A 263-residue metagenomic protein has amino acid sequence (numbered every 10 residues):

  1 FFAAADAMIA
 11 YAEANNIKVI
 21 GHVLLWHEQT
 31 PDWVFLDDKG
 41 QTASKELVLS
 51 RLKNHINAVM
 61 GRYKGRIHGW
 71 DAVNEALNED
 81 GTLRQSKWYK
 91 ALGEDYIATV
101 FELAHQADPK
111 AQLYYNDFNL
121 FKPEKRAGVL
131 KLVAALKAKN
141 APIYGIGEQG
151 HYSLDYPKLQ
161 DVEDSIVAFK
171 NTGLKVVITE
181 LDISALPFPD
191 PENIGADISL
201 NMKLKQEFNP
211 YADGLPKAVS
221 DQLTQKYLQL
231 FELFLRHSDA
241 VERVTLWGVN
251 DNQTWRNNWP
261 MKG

Functional and structural regions predicted by a protein language model:
F2-A3, E46, S50, A91-D95 (+5 more regions): Soluble non-cytosolic domains of exported or imported proteins
F2-N16, I56-K64, E102, L130-L136 (+2 more regions): Short amphipathic alpha-helices and their capping/turn segments at secondary-structure boundaries
A3-L120, P187: Substrate-binding cleft and catalytic face of glycoside hydrolase catalytic domains, especially the flexible beta-alpha
K18-I20, I67-D71, K110-Y114, P142-G147 (+2 more regions): Structural preference for beta-strand elements that scaffold enzyme active sites
L24-W26, A72-E75, N116-F121, E148-S153 (+2 more regions): Active-site beta-loop-alpha junctions enriched in small/polar residues
W33, T82-Q85, K122-K139, K158-I166: Distinct, well-ordered alpha-helical segments
D37-G40, K131-L132, I194-D197, M202: Short, hinge-like loop/turn segments at secondary-structure boundaries
R62, D71, A76-E94, T99 (+4 more regions): Aromatic-rich peripheral "rim/lid" segments of glycoside hydrolase catalytic domains that contact and position glycan
